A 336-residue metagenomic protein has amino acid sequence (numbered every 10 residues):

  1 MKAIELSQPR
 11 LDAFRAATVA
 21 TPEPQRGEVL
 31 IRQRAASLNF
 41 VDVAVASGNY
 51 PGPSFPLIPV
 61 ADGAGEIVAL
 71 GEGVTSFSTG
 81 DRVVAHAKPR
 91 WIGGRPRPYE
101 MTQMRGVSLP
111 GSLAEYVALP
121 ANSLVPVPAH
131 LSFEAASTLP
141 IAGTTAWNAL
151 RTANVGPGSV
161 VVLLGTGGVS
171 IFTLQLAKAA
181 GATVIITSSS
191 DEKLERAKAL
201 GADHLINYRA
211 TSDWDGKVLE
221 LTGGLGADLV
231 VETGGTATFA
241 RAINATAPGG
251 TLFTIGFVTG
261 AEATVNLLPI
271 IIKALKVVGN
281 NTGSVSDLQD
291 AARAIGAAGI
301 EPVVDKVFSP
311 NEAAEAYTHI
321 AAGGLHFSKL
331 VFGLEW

Functional and structural regions predicted by a protein language model:
A20-A36, N49-I92, S108-P110, P128-H130: Glycine-rich beta-strand-centered segment in the early N-terminal region that forms part of a ligand/cofactor-binding
K88-L164, A199: NAD(P)H dinucleotide-binding glycine-rich loop of Rossmann-like/cofactor-binding domains, especially the beta1-alpha1
V160-L163, K178-T238: Adenosine-nucleotide cofactor-binding segment
S170-I171: N-terminal Rossmann-fold NAD(P) dinucleotide-binding loop
A240, V285-W336: C-terminal hydrophobic helical "lid"/dimerization subdomain of Rossmann-like NAD(P)H-dependent oxidoreductases
T246-A247: Helix-to-beta-strand junctions that scaffold the AdoMet/dcAdoMet cofactor pocket in Class I SAM-dependent enzymes
G250-I255, T264-K306: Rossmann-fold dehydrogenase core element
